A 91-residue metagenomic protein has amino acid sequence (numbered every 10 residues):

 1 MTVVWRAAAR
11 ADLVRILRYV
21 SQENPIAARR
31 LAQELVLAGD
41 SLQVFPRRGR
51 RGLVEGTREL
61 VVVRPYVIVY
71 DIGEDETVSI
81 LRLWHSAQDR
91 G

Functional and structural regions predicted by a protein language model:
M1-T2, G91: Absolute protein N-terminus
T2-T57: Basic, Lys/Arg-enriched alpha-helical interface segments
V36, P65-V67: Σ70-family region 2.3-2.4 aromatic/basic alpha-helix that recognizes the −10 promoter and nucleates DNA melting
V61-V63: A short catalytic or substrate-binding loop motif that flags glycine-/basic-rich loops and adjacent residues that bind
V67, D71-G91: Enriched for short, Lys/Arg-rich terminal
